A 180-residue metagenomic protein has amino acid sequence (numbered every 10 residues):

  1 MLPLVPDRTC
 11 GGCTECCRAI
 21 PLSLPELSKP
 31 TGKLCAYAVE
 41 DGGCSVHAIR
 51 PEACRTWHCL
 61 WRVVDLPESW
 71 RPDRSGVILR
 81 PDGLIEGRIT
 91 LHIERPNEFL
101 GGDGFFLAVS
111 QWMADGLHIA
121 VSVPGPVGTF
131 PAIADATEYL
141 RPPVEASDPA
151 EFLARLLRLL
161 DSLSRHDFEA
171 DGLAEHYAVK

Functional and structural regions predicted by a protein language model:
M1-K180: Short loop/turn segments that flank or connect secondary-structure elements
